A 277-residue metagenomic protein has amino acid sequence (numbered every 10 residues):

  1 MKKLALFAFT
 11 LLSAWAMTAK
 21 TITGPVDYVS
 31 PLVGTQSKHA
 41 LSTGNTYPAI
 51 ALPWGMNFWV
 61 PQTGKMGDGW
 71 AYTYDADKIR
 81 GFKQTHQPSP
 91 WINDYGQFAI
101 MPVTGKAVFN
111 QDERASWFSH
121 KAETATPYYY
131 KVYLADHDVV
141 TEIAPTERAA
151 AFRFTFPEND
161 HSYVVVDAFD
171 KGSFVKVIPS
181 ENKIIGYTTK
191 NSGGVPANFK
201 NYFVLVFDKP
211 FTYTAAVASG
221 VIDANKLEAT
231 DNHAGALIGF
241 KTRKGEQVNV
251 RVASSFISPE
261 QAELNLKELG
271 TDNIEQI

Functional and structural regions predicted by a protein language model:
M1-T21: Bacterial Sec-dependent N-terminal signal peptides
K20-I277: Accessory carbohydrate-recognition regions in carbohydrate-active enzymes
